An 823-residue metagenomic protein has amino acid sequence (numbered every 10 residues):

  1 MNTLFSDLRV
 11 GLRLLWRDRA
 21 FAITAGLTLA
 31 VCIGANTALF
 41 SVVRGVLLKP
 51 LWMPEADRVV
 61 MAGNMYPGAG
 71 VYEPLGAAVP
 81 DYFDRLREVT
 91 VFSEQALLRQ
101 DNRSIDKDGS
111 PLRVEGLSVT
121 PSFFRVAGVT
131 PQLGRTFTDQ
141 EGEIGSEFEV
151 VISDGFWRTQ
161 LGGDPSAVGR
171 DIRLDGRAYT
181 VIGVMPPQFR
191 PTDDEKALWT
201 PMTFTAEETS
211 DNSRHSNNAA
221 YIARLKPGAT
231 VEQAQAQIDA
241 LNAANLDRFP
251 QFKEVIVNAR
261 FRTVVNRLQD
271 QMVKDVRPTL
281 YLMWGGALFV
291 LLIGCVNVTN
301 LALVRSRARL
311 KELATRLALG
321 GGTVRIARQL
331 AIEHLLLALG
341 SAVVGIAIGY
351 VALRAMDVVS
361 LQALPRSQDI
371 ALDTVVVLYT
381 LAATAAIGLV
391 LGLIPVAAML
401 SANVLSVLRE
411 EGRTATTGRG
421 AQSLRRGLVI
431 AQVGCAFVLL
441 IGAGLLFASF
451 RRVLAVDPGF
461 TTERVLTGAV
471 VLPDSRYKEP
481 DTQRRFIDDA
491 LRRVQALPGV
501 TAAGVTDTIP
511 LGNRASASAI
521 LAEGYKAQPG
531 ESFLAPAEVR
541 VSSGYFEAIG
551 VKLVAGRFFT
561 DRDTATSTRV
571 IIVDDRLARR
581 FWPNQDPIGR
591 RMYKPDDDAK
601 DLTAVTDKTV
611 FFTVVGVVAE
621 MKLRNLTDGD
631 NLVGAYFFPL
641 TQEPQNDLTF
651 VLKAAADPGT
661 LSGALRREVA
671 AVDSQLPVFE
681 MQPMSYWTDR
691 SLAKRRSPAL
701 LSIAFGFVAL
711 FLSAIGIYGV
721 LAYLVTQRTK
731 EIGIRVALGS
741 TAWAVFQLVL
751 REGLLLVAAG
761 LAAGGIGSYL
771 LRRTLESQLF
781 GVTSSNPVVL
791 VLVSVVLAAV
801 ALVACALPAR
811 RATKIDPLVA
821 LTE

Functional and structural regions predicted by a protein language model:
M1-A22, L268-M272, L301-R328, I332 (+3 more regions): Alpha-helical transmembrane segments of integral membrane proteins
M1-T24, W52-P54, S110-R113, G145 (+13 more regions): Membrane-helix entry/capping segments
R19-V46, P50, I293-C295, A342-V343 (+5 more regions): Short, strongly hydrophobic transmembrane alpha-helices
V31-V60, A352-Q362, C435-R464, A722 (+3 more regions): Alpha-helical transmembrane segments
V42, T299, L335-V407, L445-S449 (+1 more regions): Small-residue-rich transmembrane alpha-helices
L51-N102, N217-I222, N266, D457-A519: Membrane-proximal extracellular/periplasmic loop immediately following the first transmembrane helix
N102, E115-D139, E147-Y281, R354 (+6 more regions): Mid-to-C-terminal secondary-structure elements that act as membrane-proximal/extracytoplasmic interface segments
G294-A338, T416, I715-L754, L761 (+2 more regions): Interfacial "coupling" helices/loops that link adjacent transmembrane helices in transporter permeases
